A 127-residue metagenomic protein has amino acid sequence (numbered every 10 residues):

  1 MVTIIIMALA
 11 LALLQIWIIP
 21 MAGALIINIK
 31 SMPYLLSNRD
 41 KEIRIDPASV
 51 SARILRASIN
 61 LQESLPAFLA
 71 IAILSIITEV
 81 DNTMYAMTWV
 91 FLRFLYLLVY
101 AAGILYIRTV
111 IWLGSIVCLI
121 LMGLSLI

Functional and structural regions predicted by a protein language model:
M1-I6, A72-Y85, L121-I127: Helix-coil boundary and interhelical linker segments in multi-pass alpha-helical membrane proteins
M1-R39: N-terminal signal-anchor transmembrane alpha helix
V2-L9, L13, A86-V90, I116-L119: Residues within membrane-spanning alpha-helices of integral membrane proteins, especially the hydrophobic core/packing
I16-G23, I71, I76, Y100 (+1 more regions): Structural signal for membrane-spanning alpha-helices in multi-pass inner-membrane proteins, emphasizing helix cores
R39-L61: Short membrane-interface loop/juxtamembrane segments of multi-pass integral membrane proteins
I45-R53, A70-D81, V99: Short juxtamembrane and helix-loop transition motifs at transmembrane-helix boundaries in membrane proteins
I59-A72: Core segments of transmembrane alpha-helices that mediate helix-helix packing or line hydrophobic substrate/ligand
F94-V117: Interfacial loop-to-transmembrane junctions
